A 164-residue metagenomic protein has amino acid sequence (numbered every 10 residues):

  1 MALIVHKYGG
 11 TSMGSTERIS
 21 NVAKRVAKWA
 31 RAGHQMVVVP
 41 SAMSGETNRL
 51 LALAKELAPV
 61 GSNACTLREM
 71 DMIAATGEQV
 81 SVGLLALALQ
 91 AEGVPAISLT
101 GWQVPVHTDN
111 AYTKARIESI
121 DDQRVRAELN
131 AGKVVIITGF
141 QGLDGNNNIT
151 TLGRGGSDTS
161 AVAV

Functional and structural regions predicted by a protein language model:
M1-V164: Nucleotide/pyrophosphate-binding catalytic subdomain
